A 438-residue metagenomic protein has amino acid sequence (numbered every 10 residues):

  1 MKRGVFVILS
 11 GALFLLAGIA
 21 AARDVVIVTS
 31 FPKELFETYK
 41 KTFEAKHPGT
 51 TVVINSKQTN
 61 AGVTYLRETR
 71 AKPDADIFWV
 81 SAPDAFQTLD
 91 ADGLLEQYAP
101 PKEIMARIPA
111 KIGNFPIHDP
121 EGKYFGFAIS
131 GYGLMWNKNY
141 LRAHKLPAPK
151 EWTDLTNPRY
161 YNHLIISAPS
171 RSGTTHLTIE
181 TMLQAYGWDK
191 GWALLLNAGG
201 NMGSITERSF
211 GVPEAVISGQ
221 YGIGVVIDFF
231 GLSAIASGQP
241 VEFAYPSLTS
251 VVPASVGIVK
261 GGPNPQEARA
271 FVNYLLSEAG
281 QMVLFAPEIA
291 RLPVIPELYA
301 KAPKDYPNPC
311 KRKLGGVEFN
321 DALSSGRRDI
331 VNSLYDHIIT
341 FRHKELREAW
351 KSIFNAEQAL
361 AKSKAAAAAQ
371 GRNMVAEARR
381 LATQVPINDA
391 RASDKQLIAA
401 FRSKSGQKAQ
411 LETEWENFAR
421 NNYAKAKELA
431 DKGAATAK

Functional and structural regions predicted by a protein language model:
R23-T88, P213: Early extracytoplasmic/lumenal segment of secretory-pathway proteins
F31-E37, D74-I217: Extracytoplasmic ligand-binding site segments that recognize negatively charged/polar headgroups
P73-V80, I205, G222-I227, E242-A244: Paired acidic/hydrophobic, glycine-rich loop segments that form the ligand-binding mouth/hinge of periplasmic-binding
D84-T88, I217, Y221-P240: A ligand-binding cleft/hinge motif common to bilobed small-molecule-binding domains
M135-Y140, V252-P265, V283-L284: A bilobed periplasmic-binding-protein/Venus flytrap-type ligand-binding module shared by bacterial periplasmic
H163-S167, Y274-P296: Periplasmic-binding protein-like
L194-G199, I205, S237-G262, A300: Periplasmic-binding protein-like
F354-K438: C-terminal non-catalytic accessory extensions
